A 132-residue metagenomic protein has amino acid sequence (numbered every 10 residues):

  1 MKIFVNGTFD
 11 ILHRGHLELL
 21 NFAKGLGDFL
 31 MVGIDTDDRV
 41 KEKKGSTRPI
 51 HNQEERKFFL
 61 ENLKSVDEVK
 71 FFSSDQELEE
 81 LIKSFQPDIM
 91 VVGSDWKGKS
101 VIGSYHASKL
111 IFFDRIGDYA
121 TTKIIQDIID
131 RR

Functional and structural regions predicted by a protein language model:
M1-R132: Nucleotidyltransferase catalytic core that binds NTPs
